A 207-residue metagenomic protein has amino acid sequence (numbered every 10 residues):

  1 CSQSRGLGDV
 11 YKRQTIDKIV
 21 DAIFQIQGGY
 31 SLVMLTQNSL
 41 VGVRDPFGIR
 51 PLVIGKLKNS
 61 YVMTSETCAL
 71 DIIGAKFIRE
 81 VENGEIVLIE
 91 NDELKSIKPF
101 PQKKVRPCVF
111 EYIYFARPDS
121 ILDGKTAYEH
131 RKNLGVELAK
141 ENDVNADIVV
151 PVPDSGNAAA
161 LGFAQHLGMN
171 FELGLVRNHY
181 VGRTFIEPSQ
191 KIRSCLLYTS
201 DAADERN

Functional and structural regions predicted by a protein language model:
C1-Y11, Y198-N207: Single conserved hydrophobic/aromatic residue that forms the stacking wall/gate of nucleotide- or nucleobase-binding
R5-N83, L88-D147, V152: Conserved short alpha-helical segments that host acidic/polar catalytic motifs at enzyme active sites
G55, R131, G135, G162 (+2 more regions): Glycine-centered structural positions embedded in regular secondary structure
A69, H166, E205: Active-site catalytic microenvironments for nucleophilic, acid-base chemistry
E85, A160-E172: Structured, non-catalytic alpha/beta "coupling" segments that mediate domain-domain communication and provide generic
P153-A159: Gly/Ser/Thr-rich loops at beta-strand to alpha-helix junctions that form or flank small-molecule/cofactor-binding
M169-S200: Short, glycine/charge-rich flexible loops or terminal/linker lids adjacent to PRPP-binding catalytic cores
